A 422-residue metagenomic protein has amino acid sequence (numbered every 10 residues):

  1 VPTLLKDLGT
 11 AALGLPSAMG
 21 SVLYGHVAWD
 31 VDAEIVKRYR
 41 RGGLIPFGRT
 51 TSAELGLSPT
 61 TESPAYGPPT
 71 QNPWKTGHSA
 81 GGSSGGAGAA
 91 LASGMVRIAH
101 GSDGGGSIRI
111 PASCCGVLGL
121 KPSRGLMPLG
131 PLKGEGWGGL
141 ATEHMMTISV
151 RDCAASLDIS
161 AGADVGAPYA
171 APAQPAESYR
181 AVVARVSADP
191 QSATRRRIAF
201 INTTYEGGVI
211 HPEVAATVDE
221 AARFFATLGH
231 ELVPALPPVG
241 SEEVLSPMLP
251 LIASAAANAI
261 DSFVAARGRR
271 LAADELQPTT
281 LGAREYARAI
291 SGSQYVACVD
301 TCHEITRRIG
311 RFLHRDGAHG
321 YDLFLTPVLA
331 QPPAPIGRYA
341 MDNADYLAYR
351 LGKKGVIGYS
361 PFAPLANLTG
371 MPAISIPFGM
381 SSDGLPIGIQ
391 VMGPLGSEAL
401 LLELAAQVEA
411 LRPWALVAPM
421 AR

Functional and structural regions predicted by a protein language model:
V1-G104, R223, G229: Gly/Ser-rich catalytic/binding loops embedded in alpha/beta enzyme cores
V1-M19, A184-N202, L251-G310, P327-Q331 (+3 more regions): Short helix-loop capping/hinge segments that flank enzyme active sites or metal/cofactor-binding pockets
G104-P131: Glycine/threonine-rich beta-strand-loop-alpha-helix active-site module that forms ligand/phosphate-binding
K121-A221, A266, E403, L411-R422: A short helix-breaking turn/cap at a secondary-structure junction
M145, L385-P394, L401-L402: Short, well-ordered beta-strand elements
A170, A297, A334-S360: Short, surface-exposed loop/helix-turn segments at secondary-structure junctions that function as lids/hinges flanking
S178-V182, I210-P237, I260-L271, Y295-Y321: Acyltransferase
R308, L351-P377: Small-aliphatic-rich amphipathic alpha-helix that forms the alpha element of a beta-alpha
